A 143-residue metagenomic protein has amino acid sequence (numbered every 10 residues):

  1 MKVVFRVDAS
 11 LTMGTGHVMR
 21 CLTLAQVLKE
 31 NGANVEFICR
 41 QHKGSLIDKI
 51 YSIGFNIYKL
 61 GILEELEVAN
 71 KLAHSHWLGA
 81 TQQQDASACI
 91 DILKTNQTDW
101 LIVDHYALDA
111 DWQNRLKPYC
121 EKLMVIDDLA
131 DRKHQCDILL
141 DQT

Functional and structural regions predicted by a protein language model:
M1-G14: Nucleotide-activated donor-dependent transferases that construct or modify glycoconjugates
K2, D99-W100, I138: Structural motif
D8, R40, D128: Cofactor-binding loop segments of dinucleotide-utilizing enzymes, especially the Rossmann-like FAD- and NAD(P)+-binding
V18-L28: Short amphipathic alpha-helix
E30-S87: Conserved nucleotide-sugar phosphate-binding/catalytic loop shared by glycosyltransferases and other
I47-S52, N114-L116, A130-D137: Short loop/helix-cap segments at secondary-structure boundaries that form the rim of catalytic
I90-A107: Short N-terminal targeting/anchoring amphipathic segment
E121-T143: Active-site-proximal region of nucleotide-activated glycan assembly enzymes, centered on histidine/acidic-rich loops
